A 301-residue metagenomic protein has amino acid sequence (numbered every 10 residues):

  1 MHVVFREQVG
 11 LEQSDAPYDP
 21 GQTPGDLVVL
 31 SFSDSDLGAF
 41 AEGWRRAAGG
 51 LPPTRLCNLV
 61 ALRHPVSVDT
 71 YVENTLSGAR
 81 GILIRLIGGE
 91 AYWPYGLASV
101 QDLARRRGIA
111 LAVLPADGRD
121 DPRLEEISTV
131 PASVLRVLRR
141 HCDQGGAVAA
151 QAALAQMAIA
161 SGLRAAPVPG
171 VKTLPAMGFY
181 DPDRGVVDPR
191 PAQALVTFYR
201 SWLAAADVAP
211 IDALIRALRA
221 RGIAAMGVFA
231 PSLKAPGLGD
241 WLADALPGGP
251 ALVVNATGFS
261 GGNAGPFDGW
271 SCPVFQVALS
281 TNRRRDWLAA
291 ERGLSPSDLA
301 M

Functional and structural regions predicted by a protein language model:
M1-M301: An N-terminal assembly and electron-transfer interface module characteristic of large anaerobic redox and radical
